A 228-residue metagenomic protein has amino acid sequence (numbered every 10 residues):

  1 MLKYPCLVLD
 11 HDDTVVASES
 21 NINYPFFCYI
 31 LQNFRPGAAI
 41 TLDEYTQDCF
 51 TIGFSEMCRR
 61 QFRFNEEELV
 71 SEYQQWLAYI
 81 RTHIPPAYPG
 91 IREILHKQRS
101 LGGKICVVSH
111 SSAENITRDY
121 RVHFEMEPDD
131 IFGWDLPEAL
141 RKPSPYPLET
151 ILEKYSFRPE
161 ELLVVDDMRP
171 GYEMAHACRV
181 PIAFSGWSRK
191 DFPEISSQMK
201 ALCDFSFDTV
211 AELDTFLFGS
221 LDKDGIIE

Functional and structural regions predicted by a protein language model:
M1-D43: Active-site neighborhood of HAD-like aspartate-dependent phosphohydrolases
M1-P5, A113, T117-E228: Asp-based, Mg2+/Mn2+-dependent phosphohydrolase catalytic module
V8, V15, I105, V164-V165: Conserved SAM-binding loop
N23-C28, T51-S55, A113: An amphipathic alpha-helix signature
N33, T46-I80, P89-E93, K97: A metal-dependent, Asp-based hydrolase signature
Y79-V107, A113, P145: Short, acidic loop-to-helix structural element flanking the phosphoryl-transfer center in phosphate-processing enzymes
